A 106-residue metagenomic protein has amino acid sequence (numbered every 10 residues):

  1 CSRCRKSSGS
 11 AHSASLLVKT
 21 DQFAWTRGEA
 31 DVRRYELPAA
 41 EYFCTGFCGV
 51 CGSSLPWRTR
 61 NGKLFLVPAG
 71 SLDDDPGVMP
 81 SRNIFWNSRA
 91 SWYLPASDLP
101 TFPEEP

Functional and structural regions predicted by a protein language model:
C1-P106: A short Gly-Trp-Pro
